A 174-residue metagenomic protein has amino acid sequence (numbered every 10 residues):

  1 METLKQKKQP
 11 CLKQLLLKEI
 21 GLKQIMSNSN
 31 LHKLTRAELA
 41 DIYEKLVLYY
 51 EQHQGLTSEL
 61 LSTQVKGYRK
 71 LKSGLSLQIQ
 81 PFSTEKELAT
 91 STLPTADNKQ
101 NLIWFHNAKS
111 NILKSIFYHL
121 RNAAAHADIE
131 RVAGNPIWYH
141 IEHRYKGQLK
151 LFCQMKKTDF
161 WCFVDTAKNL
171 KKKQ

Functional and structural regions predicted by a protein language model:
M1-I137, E142-Q174: Amphipathic alpha-helical interface elements
